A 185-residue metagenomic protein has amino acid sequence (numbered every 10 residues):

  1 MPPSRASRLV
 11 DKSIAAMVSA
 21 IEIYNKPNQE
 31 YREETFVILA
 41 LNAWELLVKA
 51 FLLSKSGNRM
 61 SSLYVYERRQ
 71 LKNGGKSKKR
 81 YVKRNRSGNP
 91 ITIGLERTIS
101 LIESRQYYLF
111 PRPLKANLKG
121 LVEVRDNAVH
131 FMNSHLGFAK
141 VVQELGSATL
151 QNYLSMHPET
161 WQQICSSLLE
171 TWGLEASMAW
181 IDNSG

Functional and structural regions predicted by a protein language model:
M1-N42, F51-N58, S62, C165-S166 (+1 more regions): Charged alpha-helical initiation segments
E22-N25, I99-Q106, D126-M132: Short, charged/polar, low-complexity loop and linker segments that flank or interrupt alpha-helical bundles
A40, M60-E67, Q143-Q151: Amphipathic alpha-helical scaffolding segments
V48: Structured ligand/cofactor/substrate-binding pocket environments in proteins
Y64-R112, V124: Flexible secondary-structure boundary motifs
Y107-C165: Charge-enriched, short contiguous segments at helix-coil
Q162-G185: Long, charge-rich C-terminal accessory regions
